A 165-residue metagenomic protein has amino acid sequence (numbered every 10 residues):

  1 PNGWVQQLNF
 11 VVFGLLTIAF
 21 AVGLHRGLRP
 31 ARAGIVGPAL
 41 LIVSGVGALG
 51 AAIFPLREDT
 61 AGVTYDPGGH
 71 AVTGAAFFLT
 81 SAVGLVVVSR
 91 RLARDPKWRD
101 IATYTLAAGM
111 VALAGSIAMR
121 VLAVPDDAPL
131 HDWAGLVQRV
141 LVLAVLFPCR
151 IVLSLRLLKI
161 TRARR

Functional and structural regions predicted by a protein language model:
P1-R162: Hydrophobic, aromatic-enriched alpha-helical segments typical of multi-pass transmembrane helices
R165: Beta-rich carbohydrate-recognition and catalytic domains
